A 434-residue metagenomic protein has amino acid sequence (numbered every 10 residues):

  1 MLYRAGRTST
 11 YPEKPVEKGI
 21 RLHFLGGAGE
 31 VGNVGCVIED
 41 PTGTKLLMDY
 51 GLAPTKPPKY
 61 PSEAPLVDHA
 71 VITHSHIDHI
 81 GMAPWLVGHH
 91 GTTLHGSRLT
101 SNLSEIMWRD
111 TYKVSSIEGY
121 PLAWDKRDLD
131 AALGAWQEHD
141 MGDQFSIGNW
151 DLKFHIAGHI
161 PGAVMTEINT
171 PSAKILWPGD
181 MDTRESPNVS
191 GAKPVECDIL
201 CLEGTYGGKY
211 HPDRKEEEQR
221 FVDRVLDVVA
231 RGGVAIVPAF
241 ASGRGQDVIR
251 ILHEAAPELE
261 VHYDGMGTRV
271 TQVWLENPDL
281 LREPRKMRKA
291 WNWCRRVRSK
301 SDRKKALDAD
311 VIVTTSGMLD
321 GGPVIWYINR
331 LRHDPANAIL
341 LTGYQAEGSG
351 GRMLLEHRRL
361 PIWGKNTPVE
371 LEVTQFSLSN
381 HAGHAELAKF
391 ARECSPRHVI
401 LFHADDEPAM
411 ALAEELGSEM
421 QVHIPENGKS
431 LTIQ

Functional and structural regions predicted by a protein language model:
L2-P65, Q137-S190, K304, V311 (+4 more regions): Core dinuclear metal-dependent hydrolase active-site scaffold
G6, E105-I160, D279-A309: Metallo-beta-lactamase
A28-T92, G96-W136, T183-S190, E217 (+1 more regions): Pre-active-site segment of Zn-dependent metallo-hydrolases
M48-Y50, V67-H76, A83, L94-R98 (+10 more regions): Active-site neighborhood of phospho(di)ester-bond hydrolases with catalytic His/Asp-centered motifs
S116, Y120, T271-N292, G348-L371: Acidic, Ser/Thr-rich peripheral helices and adjacent loops at domain boundaries
R184-D264, A338, G343, R359-H423: Cap/insert and terminal regions of metallo-dependent hydrolase folds
P212-E217, K289-S301, G317-D320, M353-R358 (+1 more regions): A general structural motif
V222-T342, E347, F402: Hard-cation-handling environments
